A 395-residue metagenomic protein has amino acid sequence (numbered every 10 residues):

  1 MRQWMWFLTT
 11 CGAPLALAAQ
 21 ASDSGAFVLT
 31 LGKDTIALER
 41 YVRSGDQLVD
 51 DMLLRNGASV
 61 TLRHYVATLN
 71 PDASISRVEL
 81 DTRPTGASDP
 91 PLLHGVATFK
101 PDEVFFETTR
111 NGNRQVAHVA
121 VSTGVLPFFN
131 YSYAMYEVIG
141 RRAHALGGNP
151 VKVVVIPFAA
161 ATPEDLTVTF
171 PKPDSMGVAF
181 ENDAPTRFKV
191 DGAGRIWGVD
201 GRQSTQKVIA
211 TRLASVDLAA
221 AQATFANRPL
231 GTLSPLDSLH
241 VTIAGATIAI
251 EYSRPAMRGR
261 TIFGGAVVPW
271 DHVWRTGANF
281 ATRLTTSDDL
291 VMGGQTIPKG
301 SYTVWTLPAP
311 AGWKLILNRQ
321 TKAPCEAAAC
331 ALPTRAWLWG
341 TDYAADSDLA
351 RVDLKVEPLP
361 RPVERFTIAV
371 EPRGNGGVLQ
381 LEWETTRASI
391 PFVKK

Functional and structural regions predicted by a protein language model:
M1-W4: Positively charged n-region of N-terminal signal peptides that target proteins for export
W6-A16: Bacterial N-terminal signal peptides
D23-A26, A223-T242, G277-L290: Short acidic, Pro/Gly- and aromatic-enriched capping/linker segments at domain boundaries
T30-T109, F170, V178-F180, G194 (+2 more regions): N-terminal mature ectodomain segment of secretory-pathway/periplasmic proteins
P90-E181: Solvent-exposed helix/loop surface patches that form functional interfaces
F188-K189, I196-Q203, V378-W383: Short, exposed beta-strand-loop hairpins at the edges of beta-sheets in extracellular/periplasmic proteins
P229, E251-K299, W305-K395: Extended, well-structured beta-strand/loop surface patches that form recognition or cofactor-anchoring regions within
